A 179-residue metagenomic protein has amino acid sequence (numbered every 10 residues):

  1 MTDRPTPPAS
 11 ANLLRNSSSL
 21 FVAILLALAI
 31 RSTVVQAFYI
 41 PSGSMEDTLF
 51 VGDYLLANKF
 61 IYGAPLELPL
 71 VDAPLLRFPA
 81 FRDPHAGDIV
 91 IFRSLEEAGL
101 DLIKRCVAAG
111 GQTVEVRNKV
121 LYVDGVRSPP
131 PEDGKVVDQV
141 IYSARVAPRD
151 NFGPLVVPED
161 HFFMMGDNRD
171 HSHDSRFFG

Functional and structural regions predicted by a protein language model:
T2-N16, A29, T33-Y39, S44-G179: Soluble "head" domains of membrane/secretory-pathway proteins
S19-A27: Hydrophobic alpha-helical membrane-embedded or membrane-associated segments
